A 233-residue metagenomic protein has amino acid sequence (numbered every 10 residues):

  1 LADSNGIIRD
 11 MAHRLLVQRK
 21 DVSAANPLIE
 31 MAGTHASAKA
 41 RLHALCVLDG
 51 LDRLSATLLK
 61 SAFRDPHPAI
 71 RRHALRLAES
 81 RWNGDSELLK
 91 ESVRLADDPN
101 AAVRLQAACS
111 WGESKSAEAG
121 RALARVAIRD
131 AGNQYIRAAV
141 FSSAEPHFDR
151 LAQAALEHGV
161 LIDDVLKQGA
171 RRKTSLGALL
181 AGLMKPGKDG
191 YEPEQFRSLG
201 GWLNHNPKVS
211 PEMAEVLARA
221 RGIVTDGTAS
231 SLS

Functional and structural regions predicted by a protein language model:
L1-S233: Long, ordered, helix-rich scaffold segments
